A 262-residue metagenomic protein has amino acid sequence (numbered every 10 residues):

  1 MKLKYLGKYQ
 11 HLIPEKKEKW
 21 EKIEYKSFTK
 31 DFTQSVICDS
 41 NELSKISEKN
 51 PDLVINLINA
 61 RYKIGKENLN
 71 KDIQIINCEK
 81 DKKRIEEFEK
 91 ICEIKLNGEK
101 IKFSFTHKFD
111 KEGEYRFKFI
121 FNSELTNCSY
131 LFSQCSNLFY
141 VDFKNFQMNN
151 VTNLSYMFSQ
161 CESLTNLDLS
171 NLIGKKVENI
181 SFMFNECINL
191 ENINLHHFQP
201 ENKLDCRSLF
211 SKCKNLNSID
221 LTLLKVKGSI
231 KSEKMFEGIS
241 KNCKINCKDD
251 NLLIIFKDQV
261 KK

Functional and structural regions predicted by a protein language model:
M1-N149, D220-K262: N-terminal capping/linker segments that flank leucine-rich repeat
F117, C128, V141, L154 (+7 more regions): Canonical leucine-rich repeat
E124, S136-F139, N150-V151, E162-N166 (+6 more regions): Canonical position 11/12 of the leucine-rich repeat
N127-C135, T152-C161, E178-C187, L204-N215 (+1 more regions): Core hydrophobic positions of leucine-rich repeats
